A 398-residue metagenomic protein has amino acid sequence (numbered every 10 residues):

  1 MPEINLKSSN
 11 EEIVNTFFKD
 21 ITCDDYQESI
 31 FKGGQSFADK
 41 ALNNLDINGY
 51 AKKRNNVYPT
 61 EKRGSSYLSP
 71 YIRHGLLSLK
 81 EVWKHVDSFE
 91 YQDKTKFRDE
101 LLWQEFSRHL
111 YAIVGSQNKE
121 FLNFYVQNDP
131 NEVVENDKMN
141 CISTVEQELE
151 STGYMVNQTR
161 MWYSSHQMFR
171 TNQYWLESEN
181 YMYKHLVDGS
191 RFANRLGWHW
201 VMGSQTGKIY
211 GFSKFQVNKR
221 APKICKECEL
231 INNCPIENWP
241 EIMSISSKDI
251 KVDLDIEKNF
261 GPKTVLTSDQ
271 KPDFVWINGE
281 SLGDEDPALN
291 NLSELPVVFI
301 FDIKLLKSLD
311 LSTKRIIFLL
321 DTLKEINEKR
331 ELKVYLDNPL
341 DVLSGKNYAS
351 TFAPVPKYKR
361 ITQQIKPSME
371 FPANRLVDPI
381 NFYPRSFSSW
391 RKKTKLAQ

Functional and structural regions predicted by a protein language model:
M1-A41, N48-R98, W103, I113-V126 (+5 more regions): Trp/Phe/Arg-rich N-terminal binding region typifying the photolyase-homology
N56, V133-V134: A generic structural signal for short
S66-S69, E105, D129-N131, N140-E148 (+3 more regions): Contiguous, well-ordered alpha-helical segments that form the cores/surfaces of helical PPI scaffolds
H74-L77, D137, Y154-Q158: Aromatic- and histidine-enriched alpha-helix N-cap/loop-to-helix transition segments that scaffold the rims
L110, N136, N140, L149-Y154: Composition-driven recognition of low-complexity segments enriched in small/aliphatic/hydroxylated residues
V114, E120-E132, V201, K214 (+1 more regions): Long, low-complexity intrinsically disordered regions
L186-K248: C-terminal, helix-dominated tail/subdomain
